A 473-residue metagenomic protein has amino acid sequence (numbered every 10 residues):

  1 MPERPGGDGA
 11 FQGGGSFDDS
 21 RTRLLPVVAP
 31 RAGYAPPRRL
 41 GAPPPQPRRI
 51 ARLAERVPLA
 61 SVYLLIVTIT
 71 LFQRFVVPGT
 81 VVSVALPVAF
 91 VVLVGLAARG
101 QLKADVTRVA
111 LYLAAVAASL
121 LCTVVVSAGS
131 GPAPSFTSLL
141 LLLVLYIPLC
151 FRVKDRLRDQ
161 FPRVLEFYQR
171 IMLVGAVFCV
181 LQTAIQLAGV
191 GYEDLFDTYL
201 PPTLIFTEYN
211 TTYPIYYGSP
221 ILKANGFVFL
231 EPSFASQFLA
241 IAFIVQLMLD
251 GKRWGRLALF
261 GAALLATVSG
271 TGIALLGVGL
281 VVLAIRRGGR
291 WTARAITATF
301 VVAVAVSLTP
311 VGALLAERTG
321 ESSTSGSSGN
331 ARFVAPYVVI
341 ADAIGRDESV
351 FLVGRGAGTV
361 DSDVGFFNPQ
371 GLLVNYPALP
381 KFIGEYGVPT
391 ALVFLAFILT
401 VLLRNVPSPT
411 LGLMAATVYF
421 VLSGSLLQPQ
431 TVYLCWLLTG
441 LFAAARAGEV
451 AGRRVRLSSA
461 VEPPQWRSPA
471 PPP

Functional and structural regions predicted by a protein language model:
A29, A35-Q101, A117-V126, M414-L422 (+1 more regions): N-terminal signal-anchor transmembrane segment
P58-A60, R108-A115, F151-P202, G412: Interfacial loop-to-transmembrane-helix boundary motif in multi-pass membrane proteins
Q73-V84, T123-L141, F229-Q237, W254-I285 (+3 more regions): Helix-loop-helix junctions and helix-breaking kinks within/between transmembrane helices of multi-pass membrane
F90-V94, G412-V421, Q428-P473: Transmembrane alpha-helices of multi-pass inner-membrane enzymes
E166-G189, Y213-T267, A274-I285: Alpha-helical transmembrane segments of multi-pass inner-membrane proteins
A184-Q186, A284-T324, A343-R346: A membrane-periplasm/extracellular boundary helix in multi-pass inner-membrane enzymes that assemble envelope glycans
A293-A295, F382-F420: Hydrophobic transmembrane alpha-helices and their immediate junctions
L314-Y386: Long extracytoplasmic/lumenal interhelical loops at the membrane interface of multi-pass membrane proteins
